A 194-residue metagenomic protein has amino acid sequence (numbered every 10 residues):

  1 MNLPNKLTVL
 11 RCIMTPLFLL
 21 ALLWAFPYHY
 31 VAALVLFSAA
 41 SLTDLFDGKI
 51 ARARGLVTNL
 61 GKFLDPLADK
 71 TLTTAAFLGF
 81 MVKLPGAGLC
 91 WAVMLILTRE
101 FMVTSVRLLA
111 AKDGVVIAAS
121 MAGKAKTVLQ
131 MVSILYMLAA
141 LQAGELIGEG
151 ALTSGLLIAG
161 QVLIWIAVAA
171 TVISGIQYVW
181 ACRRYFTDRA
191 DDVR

Functional and structural regions predicted by a protein language model:
M1, V9-I13, K62-D65: Hydrophobic alpha-helical transmembrane segments of integral membrane proteins, especially lipid-exposed positions
M1-N5, M14-T15, A25, L34-S41 (+1 more regions): C-terminal membrane-associated helical module and adjoining short loops/tails
P4-L7, G79: Multi-pass alpha-helical membrane architecture of UbiA-family and related isoprenoid/lipid prenyltransferases
L10-L17, A68-F77, V103-T104, K126-L138: Core segments of transmembrane alpha-helices that mediate helix-helix packing or line hydrophobic substrate/ligand
I13, L42-I50, L67, T71 (+2 more regions): Active-site His/Glu-centered metal-binding helix of metallohydrolases
M14-L60, A76-I96, G155-V172: Membrane-embedded alpha-helical segments that form the functional core of polytopic membrane enzymes, especially those
G48-A53, S105-D113, I176-C182: C-terminal ends of transmembrane helices
L60-V116: Helix-adjacent hinge/juxtasegments
